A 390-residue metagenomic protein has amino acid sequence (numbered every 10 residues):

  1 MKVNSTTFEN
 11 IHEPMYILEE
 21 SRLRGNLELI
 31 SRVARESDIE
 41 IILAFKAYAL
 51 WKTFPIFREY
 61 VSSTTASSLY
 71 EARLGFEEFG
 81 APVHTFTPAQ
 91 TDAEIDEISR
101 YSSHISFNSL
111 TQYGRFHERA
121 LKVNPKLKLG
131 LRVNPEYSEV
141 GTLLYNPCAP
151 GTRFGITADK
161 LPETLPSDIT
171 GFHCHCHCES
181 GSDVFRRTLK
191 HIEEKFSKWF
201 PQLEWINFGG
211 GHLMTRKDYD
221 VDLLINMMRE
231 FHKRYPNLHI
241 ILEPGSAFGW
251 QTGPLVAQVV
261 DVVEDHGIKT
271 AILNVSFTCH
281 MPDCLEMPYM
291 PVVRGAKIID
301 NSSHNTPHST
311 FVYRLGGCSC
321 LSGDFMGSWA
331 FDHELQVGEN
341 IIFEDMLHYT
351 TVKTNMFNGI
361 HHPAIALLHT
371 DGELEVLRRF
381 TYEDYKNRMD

Functional and structural regions predicted by a protein language model:
K2-G80, S276, T306, F331-E344 (+1 more regions): N-terminal capping/small domains of soluble enzymes
T6-I11, T170-H175, G209-G210: A short small-residue
I39-W205, E230: Active-site-proximal beta-alpha core segment in soluble small-molecule metabolic enzymes
C176-H177, I206-T215, P244-A247: Glycine-rich beta-strand-to-loop/alpha-helix junction loops that act as flexible
R186-H191, D220-M227, A257, A330: Charged helix-capping and loop-helix junction motifs
M227, F231-Y235: Structural alpha-helical segments in enzyme catalytic/regulatory domains
M227, L242-D390: Charged (often Lys/Glu-rich) extended helix/loop segments that serve as interaction or gating elements
